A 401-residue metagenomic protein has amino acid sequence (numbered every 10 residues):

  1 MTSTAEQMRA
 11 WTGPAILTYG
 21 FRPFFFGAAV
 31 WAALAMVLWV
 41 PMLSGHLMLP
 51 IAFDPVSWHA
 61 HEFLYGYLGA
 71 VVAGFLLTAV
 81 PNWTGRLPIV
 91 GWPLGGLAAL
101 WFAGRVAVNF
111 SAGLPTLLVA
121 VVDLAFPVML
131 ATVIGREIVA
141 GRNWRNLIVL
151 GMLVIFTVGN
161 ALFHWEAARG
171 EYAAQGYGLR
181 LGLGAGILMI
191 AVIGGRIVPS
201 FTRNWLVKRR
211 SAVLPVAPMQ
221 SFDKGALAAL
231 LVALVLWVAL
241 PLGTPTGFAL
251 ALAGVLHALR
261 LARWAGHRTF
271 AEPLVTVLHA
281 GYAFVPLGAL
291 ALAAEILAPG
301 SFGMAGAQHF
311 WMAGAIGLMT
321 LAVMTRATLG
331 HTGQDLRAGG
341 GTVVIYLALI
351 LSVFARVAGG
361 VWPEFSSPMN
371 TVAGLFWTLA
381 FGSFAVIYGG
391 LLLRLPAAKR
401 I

Functional and structural regions predicted by a protein language model:
M1-I401: Hydrophobic alpha-helical transmembrane segments of multi-pass integral membrane proteins
